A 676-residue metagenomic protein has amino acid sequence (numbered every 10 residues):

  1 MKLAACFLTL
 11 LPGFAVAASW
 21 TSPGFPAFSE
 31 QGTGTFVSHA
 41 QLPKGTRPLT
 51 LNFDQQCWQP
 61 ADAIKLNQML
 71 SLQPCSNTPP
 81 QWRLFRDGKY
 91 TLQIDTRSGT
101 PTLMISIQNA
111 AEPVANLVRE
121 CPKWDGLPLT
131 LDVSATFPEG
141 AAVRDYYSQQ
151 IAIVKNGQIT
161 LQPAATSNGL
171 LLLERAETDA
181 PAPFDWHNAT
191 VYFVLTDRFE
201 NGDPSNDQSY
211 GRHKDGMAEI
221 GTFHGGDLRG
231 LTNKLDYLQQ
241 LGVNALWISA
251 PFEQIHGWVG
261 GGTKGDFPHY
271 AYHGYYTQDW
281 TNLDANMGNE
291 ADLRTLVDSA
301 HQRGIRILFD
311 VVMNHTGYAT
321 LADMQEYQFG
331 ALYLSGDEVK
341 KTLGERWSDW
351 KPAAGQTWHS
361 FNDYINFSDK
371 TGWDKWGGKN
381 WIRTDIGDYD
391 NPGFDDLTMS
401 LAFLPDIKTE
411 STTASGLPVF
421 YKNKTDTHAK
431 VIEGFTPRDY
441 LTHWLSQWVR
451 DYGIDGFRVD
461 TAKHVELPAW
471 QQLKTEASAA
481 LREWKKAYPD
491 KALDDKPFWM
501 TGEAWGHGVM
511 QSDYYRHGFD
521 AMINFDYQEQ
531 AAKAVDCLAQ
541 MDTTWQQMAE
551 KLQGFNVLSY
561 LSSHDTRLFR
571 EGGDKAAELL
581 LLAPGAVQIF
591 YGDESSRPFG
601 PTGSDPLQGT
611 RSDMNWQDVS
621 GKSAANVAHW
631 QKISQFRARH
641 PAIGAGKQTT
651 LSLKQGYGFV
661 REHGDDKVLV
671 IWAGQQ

Functional and structural regions predicted by a protein language model:
A4-G13: Bacterial N-terminal signal peptides
V16-A152, G157, A165-R175, T190-T196: Insoluble glucan recognition modules
S29-Q31, I151-P163, D203-L228, D574-A577: Short, polar loop/linker segments at the starts of domains and inter-domain junctions
D54-Q59, R198-F199, H640-P641, Q675: Acidic glycine-/aspartate-rich tracts in secreted/extracellular proteins
P113-G157, P163-G169, R175-A176, H315 (+8 more regions): Active-site-proximal helices and loops of the catalytic beta/alpha 8
V143, V194, L238, I248 (+10 more regions): Conserved, mostly hydrophobic/aromatic
P183-A189, F199-Q447, D451-Y452, L473 (+3 more regions): Substrate-binding/active-site clefts of carbohydrate-active enzymes
H187-Y192, Q239-L246, H301-L308, Y452-F457 (+4 more regions): Loop/turn elements at helix/coil->beta-strand transitions in domains of secreted/extracellular proteins
